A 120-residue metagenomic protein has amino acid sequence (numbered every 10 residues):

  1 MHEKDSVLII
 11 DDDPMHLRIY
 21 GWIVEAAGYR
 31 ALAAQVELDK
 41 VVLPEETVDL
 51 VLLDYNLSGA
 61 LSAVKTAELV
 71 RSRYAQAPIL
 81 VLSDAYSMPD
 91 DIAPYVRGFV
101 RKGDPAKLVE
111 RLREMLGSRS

Functional and structural regions predicted by a protein language model:
M1-L8, D104-S120: Non-catalytic signal-transmission and effector/linker regions of two-component phosphorelay proteins
P14-L32: Two-component/phosphorelay signaling modules centered on CheY-like receiver
L32-L50: Acidic, metal-coordinating helix/loop segments flanking the phosphotransfer/catalytic sites of two-component signaling
P44-E46, L69-Q76: Conserved phosphotransfer cores of two-component systems
V51, I79, F99-V100: Two-component signal transduction core modules
L53-L69: Conserved phosphotransfer microenvironments
L82-S83: Hydrophobic/aromatic residues positioned on beta-strands within the core alpha/beta folds
D91-V100, D104: As written
